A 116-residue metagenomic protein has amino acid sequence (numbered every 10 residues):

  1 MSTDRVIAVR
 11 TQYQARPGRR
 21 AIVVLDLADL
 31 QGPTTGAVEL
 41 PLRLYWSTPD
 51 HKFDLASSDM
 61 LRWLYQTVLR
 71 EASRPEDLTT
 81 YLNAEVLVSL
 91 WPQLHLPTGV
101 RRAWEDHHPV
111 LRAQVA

Functional and structural regions predicted by a protein language model:
M1-A116: Long, compositionally biased intrinsically disordered regulatory segments in eukaryotic proteins
